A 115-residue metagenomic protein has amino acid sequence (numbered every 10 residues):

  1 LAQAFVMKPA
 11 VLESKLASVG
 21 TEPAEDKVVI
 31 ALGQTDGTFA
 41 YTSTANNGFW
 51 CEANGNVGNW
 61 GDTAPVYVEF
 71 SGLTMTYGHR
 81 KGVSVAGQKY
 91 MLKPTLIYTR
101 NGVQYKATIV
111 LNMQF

Functional and structural regions predicted by a protein language model:
L1-M75: Surface-exposed binding patches on compact interaction domains or structured appendages
K8, K15, K27, R80-K81 (+3 more regions): Context-gated lysine
G33-Q34, K81, L96-N101: Short, flexible beta-strand-to-coil junctions
N56-V57, I97, N112: Residue-level detector of solvent-exposed, low-hydrophobicity positions
E69-G87: Extracellular/luminal low-complexity segments enriched in Ser/Thr/Pro
L73, P94, F115: Functionally constrained cores in energy, signaling, and assembly domains
A86-R100: A short beta-strand micro-motif common to beta-rich folds, especially ectodomain repeats
V103-F115: C-terminal edge beta-strand
